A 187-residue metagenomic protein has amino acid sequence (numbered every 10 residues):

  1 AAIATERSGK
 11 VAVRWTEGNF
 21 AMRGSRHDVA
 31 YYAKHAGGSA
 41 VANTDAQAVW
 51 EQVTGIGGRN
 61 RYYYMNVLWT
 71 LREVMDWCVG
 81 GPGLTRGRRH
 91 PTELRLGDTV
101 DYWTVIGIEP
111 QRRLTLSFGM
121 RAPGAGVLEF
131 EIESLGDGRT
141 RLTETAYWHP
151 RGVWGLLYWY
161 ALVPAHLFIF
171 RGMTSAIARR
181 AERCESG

Functional and structural regions predicted by a protein language model:
A1-E6: Active-site-lining helix/loop region of Rossmann-like oxidoreductase modules
S8-G83, S186-G187: Hydrophobic ligand-binding cavity/cleft-lining segments
A48-V53, V105, L142-E144, I177: Hydrophobic pocket/interface hotspot
G80-T99: Secreted/surface-exposed cysteine- and glycine-rich disulfide frameworks
W103-T104, F130: Small-residue-enriched segments and motifs
I108-L116: Short, hydrophobic/aromatic-rich segments at coil-to-beta transitions
F118-F168, I177: Beta-strand/loop substructures that line and gate deep hydrophobic ligand-binding cavities in soluble
A178-G187: Short, highly charged C-terminal tails/helix-capping segments
